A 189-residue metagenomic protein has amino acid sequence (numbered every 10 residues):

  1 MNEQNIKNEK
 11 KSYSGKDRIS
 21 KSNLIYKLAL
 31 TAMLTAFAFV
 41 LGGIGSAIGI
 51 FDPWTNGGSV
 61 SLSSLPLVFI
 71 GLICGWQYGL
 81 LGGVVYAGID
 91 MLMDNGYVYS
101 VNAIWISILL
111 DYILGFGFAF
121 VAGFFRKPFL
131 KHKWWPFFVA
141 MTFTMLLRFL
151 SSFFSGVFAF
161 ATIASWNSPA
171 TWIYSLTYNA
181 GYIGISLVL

Functional and structural regions predicted by a protein language model:
M1-L189: Loop-helix junctions at membrane interfaces
